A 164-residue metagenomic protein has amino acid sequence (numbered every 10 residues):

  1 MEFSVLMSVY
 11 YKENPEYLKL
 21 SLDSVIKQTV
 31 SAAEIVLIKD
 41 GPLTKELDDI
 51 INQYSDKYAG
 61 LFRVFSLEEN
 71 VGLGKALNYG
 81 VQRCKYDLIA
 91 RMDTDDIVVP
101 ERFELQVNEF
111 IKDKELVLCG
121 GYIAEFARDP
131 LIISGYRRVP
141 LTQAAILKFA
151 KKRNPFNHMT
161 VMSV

Functional and structural regions predicted by a protein language model:
M1-V164: Nucleotide-sugar donor-binding/catalytic module of glycosyltransferases that assemble extracellular/cell-envelope
